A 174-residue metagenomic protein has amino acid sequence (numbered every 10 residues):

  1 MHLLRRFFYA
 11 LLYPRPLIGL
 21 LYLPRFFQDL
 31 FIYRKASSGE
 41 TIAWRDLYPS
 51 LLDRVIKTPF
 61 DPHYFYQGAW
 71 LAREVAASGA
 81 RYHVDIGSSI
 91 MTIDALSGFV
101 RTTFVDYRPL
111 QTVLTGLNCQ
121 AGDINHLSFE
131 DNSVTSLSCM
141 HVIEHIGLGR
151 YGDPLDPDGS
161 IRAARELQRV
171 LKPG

Functional and structural regions predicted by a protein language model:
M1-Y82: N-terminal accessory regions of S-adenosyl-L-methionine
V55-F60, I146-D158: Surface-exposed cleft-lining segments at the edges of enzyme active sites
Y64-G68, S89, S160-A163: Amphipathic coiled-coil/heptad-repeat helices and related helical stalk/stem segments that mediate oligomerization
A69-W70, A77, Y82-L127: Class I SAM-dependent methyltransferase SAM/SAH-binding core
R81-Y82, S133, K172: Residues that mark the start of a beta-strand
N125-S138: A short acidic, Gly/Pro-enriched loop at the edge of an enzyme's catalytic core that lines a small-molecule cofactor
S138, I143, G147: A conserved beta-strand element that flanks and buttresses the S-adenosyl-L-methionine
L155-P173: A short glycine-rich, Lys/Arg-flanked "PGG" loop and its adjoining helix->strand segment in the class I
